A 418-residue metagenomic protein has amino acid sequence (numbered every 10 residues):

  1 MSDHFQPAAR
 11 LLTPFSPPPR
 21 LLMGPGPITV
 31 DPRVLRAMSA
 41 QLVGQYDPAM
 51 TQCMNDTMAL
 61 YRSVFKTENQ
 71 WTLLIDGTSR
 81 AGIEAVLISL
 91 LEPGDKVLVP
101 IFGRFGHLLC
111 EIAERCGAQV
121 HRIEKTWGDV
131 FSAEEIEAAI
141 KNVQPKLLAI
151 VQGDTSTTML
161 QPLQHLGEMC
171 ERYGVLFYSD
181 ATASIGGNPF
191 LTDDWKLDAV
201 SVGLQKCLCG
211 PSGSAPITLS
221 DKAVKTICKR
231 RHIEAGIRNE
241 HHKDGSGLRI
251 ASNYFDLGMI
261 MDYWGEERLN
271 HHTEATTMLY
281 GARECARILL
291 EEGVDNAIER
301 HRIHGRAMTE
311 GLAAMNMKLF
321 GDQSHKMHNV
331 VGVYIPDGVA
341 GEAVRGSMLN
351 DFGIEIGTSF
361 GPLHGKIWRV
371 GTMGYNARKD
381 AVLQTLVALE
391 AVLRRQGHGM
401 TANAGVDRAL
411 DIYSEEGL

Functional and structural regions predicted by a protein language model:
S2-D3, P362, K366-L418: PLP-dependent enzyme catalytic core of the Aspartate aminotransferase-like
P19-I75, R80: A glycine-/small-polar-enriched, mobile loop at the entrance of the PLP active site in fold-type I
T29-V30, Q205-E310, A314, E416-L418: Active-site C-terminal subdomain of aminotransferase-like
Q70-L98, F102, G106-C110: Conserved beta-loop-alpha segment that forms the PLP phosphate-binding cup at the N-terminus of a helix
F131-G186, A199, C207: Active-site phosphate-binding strand-loop segment of PLP-dependent enzymes
D193-Q205: Conserved active-site segment immediately N-terminal to the catalytic lysine that forms the internal aldimine
K318-D351: Conserved PLP-binding catalytic core of the aspartate aminotransferase-like
